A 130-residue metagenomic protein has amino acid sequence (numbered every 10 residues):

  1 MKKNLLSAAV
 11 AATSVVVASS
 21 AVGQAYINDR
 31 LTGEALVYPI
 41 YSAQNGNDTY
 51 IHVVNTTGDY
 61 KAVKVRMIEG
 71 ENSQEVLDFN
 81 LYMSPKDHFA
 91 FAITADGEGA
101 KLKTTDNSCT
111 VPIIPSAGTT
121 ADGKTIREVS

Functional and structural regions predicted by a protein language model:
K2-V10, S19-S130: Gly/Pro-rich, tryptophan- and cysteine-flecked surface segments typical of secreted/extracellular proteins
V15-V16: Surface-exposed, well-ordered secondary-structure segments
